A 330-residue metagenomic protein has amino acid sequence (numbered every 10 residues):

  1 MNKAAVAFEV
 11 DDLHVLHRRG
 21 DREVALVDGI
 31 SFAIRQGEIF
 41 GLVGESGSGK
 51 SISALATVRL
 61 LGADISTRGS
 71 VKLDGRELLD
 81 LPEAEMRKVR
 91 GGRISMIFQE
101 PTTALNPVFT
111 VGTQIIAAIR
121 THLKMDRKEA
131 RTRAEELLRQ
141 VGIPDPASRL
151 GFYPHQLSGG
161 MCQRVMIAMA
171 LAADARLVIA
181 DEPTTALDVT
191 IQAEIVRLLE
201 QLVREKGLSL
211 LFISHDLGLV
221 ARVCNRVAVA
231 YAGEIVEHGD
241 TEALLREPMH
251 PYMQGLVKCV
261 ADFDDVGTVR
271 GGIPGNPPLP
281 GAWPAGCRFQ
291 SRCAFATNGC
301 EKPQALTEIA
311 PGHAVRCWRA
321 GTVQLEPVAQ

Functional and structural regions predicted by a protein language model:
A4-V6, E23, P144-S148, H238-Q330: Short catalytic/signature loops enriched in Gly
F8, A25-V27, V89: Conserved structural motif at the start of ABC-family nucleotide-binding domains
V43-G44: The feature captures the beta-strand-to-loop junction immediately N-terminal to the Walker
R59, A175, I179, P183 (+1 more regions): P-loop NTP-binding/switch modules centered on Walker-like glycine-rich loops
S66-E77: Conserved ABC transporter NBD signature motif
R76-E77, E129-S148, R176, V257-K258: Conserved ABC ATPase "signature" region
L78-S95, T113, T121, R127 (+2 more regions): ABC ATPase NBD coupling module
